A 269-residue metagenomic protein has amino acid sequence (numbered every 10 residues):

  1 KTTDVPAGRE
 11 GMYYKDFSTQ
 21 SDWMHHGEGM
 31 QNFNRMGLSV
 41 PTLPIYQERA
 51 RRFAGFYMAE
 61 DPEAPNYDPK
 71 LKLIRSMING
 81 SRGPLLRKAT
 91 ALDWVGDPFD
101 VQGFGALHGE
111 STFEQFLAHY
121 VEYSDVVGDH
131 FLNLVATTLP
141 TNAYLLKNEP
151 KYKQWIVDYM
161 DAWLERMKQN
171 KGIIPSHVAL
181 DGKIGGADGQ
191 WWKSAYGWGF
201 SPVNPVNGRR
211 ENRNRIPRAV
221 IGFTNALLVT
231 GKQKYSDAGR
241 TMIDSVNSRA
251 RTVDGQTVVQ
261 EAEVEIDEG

Functional and structural regions predicted by a protein language model:
K1-G269: Glycan-recognition and catalytic cores of secretory/periplasmic carbohydrate-active enzymes
